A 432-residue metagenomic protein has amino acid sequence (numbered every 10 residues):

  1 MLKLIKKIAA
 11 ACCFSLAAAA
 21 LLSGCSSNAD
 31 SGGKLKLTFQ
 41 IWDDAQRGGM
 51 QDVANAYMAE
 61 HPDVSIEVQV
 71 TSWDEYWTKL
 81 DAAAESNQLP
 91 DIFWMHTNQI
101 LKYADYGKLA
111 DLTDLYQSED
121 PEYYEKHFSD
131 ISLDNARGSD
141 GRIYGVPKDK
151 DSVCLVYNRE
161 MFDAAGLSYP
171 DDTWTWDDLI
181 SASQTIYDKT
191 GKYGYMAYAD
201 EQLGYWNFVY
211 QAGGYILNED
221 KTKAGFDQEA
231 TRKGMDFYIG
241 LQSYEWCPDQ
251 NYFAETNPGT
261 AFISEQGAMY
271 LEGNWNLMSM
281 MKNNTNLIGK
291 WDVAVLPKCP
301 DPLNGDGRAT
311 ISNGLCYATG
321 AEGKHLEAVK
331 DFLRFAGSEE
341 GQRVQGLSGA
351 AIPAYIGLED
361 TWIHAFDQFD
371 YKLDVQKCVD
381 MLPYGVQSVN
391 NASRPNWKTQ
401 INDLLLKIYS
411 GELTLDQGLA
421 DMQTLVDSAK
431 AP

Functional and structural regions predicted by a protein language model:
M1-T38, A59, A420, T424-P432: Short, low-complexity disordered leader/linker segments with a strong preference for bacterial N-terminal type II
G33-D44, V64-Q69, D91-I92, Y144 (+1 more regions): Short, well-ordered beta-strand elements
D44-S65, Q400-I401: Short, polar/charged alpha-helical segment
A56-F128, A164-G166, A261, E265-M269 (+3 more regions): Extracytoplasmic "Venus flytrap"/periplasmic binding protein-like
A59-E60, S65, A165, D236 (+2 more regions): Extracytoplasmic/periplasmic substrate-recognition and gating elements
T97-C154, D188, D292-A294, F366-D370 (+1 more regions): Hinge/lid segment of periplasmic solute-binding proteins
A182-T185, T222-N251: Glycine-centered hinge/linker elements that transmit conformational signals in sensory and ligand-binding systems
A294, L347-T399, D403, K407: Long, aromatic- and glycine/proline-rich binding clefts that accommodate carbohydrate-like moieties
